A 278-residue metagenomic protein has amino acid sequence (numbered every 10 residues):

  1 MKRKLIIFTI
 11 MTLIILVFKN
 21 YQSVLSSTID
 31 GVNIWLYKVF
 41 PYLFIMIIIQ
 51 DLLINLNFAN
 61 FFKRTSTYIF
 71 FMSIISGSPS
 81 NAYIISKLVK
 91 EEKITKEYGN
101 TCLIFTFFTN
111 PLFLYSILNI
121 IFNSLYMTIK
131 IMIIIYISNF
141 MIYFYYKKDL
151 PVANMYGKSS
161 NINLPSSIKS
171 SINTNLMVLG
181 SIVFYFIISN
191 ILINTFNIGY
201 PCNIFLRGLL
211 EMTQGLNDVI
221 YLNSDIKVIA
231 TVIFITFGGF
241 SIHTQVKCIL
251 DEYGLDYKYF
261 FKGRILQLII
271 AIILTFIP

Functional and structural regions predicted by a protein language model:
M1-F8: N-terminal membrane topogenic signal
F8-F40, F44, T128-I198: Selected transmembrane alpha-helices and immediately adjacent juxtamembrane segments of polytopic inner-membrane
T12-I15, L36-F40, I49-L52, Y68-I75 (+6 more regions): Hydrophobic alpha-helical transmembrane segments of multi-pass membrane proteins
V17-I29, L52-A59, F113-N119, S189-G199 (+3 more regions): Transmembrane helix-loop junctions in multi-pass membrane proteins
Q50, I54, S76, I134-I142 (+5 more regions): Alpha-helical transmembrane segments of multipass membrane proteins
F61, I168-I235, G239: Transmembrane helical segments that form the transport core of multi-pass membrane transport proteins
K63-F122, L206-Y221, V228-D251: Alpha-helical membrane segments and immediately flanking helix-loop junctions that form or couple to the substrate/ion
K93-Y145, I249-I273: Membrane-core helix-loop-helix motifs of multi-pass transport proteins
